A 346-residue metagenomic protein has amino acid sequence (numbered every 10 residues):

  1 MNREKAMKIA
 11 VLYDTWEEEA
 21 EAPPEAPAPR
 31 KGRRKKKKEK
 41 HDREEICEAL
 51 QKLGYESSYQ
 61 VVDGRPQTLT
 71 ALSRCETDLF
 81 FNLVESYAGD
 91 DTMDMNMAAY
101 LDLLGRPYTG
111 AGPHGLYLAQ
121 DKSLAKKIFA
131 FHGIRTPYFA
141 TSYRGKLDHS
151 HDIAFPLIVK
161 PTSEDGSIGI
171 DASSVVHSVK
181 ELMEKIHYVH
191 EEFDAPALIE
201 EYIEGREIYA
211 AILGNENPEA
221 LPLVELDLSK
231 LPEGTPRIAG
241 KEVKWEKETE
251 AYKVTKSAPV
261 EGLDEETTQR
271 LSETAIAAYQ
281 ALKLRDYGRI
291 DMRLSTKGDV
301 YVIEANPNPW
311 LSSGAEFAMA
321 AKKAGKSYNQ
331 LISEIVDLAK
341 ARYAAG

Functional and structural regions predicted by a protein language model:
M1-T109, P113-H114, L118-Q120, L124 (+3 more regions): ATP-binding N-terminal substructure of ATP-dependent carboxylate-amine bond-forming enzymes
N2, A6-Y13, L72-E76, Y117-L198 (+2 more regions): Active-site nucleotide/adenylate-binding loops and adjacent lid/helix of ATP-dependent enzymes
W16, N217, P307: Short, glycine/serine-rich, charged loops/turns that create anion-binding and catalytic segments at active sites
E18-P23, D165-I168, E248-A251, G314: Short acidic/His/Gly/Ser-rich catalytic and metal-binding motifs that mark active-site loops of diverse hydrolases
S57, P107-Y108, T136, L157 (+1 more regions): Hydrophobic beta-strand scaffold residues
I128-G133, E261-G346: ATP-dependent carboxylate activation and anion-phosphoryl transfer catalytic cores that bind Mg-ATP to form
V179-E273, T296-Y301: Phosphate-binding site of ATP-dependent enzymes
